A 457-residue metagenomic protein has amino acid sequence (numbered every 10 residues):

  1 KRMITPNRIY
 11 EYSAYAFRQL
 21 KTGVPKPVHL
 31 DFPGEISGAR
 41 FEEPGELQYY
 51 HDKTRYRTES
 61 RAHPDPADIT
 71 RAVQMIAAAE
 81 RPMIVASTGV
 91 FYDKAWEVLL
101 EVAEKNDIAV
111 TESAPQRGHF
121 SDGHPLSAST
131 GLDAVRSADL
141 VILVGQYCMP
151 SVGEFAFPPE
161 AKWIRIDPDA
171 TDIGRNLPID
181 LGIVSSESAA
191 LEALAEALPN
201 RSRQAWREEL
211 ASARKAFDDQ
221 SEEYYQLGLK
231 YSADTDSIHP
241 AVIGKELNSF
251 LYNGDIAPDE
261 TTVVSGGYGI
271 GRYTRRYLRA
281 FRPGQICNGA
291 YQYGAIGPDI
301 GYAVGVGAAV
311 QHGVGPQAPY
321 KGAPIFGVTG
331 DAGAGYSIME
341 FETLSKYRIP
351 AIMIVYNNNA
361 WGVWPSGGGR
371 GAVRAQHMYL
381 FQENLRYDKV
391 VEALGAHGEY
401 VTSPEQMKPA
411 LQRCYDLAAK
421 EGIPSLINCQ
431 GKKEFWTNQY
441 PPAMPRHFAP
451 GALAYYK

Functional and structural regions predicted by a protein language model:
K1-S13, F32-G34, E112-A216, L411-Y415 (+1 more regions): Glycine-rich, acidic loop regions that bind phosphate or pyrophosphate groups
S13, Q19-P25, D68-P82, V102-K105 (+4 more regions): Glycine-rich phosphate/diphosphate-binding loops that line cofactor/substrate pockets in enzymes
Y15, Q19-A78, Y225-Q226, A452-Y455: Conformationally flexible catalytic loops at phosphate/diphosphate-handling active centers
F32-G38, T88-V90, A170, G267-I270 (+2 more regions): Glycine-rich beta-alpha junction loops
E80-D93: Glycine-rich phosphate/diphosphate-binding loops and the adjacent beta-loop-alpha structural elements that coordinate
A103-N106, S151-T171, Y440-Y455: A short, gly/pro- and small-residue-rich
L126, V135-S137, G174-N176, G182-V184 (+3 more regions): Thiamine diphosphate
A216-A318: Active-site diphosphate/adenylate-binding microenvironment
